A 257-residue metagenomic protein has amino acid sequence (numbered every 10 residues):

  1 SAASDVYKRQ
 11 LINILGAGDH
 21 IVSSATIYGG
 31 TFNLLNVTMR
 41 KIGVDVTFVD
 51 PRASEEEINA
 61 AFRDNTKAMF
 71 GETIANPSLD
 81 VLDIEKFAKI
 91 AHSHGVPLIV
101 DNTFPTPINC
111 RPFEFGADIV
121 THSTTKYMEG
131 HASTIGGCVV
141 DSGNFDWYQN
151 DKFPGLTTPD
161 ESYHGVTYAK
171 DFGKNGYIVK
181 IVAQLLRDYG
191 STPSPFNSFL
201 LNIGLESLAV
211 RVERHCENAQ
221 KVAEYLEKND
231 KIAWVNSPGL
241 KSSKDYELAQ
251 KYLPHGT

Functional and structural regions predicted by a protein language model:
A2-Y7: Short, small-residue-biased leader/transition segments that mark boundaries at the very start of proteins
N13-T31, D50: Conserved PLP-anchoring active-site segment centered on the Schiff-base-forming lysine
N33-K86: PLP-dependent aminotransferase-class I/II
V46, L98-I99, V120: Hydrophobic beta-strand scaffold residues
I74-P97, P105-R111: Active-site core of PLP-dependent enzymes with the aminotransferase class I/II
I119-H122, Y127-T257: Active-site C-terminal subdomain of aminotransferase-like
